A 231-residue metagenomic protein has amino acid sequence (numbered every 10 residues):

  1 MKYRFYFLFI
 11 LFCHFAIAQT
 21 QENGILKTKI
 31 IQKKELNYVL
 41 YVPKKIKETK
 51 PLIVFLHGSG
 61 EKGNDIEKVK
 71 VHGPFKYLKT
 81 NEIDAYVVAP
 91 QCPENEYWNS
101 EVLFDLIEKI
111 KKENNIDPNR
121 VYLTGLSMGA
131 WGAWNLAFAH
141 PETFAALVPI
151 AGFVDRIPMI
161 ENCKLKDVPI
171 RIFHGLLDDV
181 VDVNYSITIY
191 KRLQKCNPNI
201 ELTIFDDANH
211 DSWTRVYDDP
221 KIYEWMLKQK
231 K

Functional and structural regions predicted by a protein language model:
M1-Q21: Bacterial Sec-dependent N-terminal signal peptides
A16-L52, L126, W131, L136 (+4 more regions): A domain-start/cap signature at the N-terminus of enzymes
K45-E48, N95-S127, P141: Gly/Ser-rich "nucleophile elbow"/oxyanion-hole loop immediately N-terminal to the catalytic nucleophile in hydrolases
L52, L56-F104: Active-site machinery of serine-nucleophile hydrolases
V54-G58, A151, H174: The conserved beta1-alpha1 loop
I66-K79, D105-L106, G152-C163, N184 (+1 more regions): Alpha-helical scaffolding within the catalytic cores of extracellular/periplasmic polymer-degrading hydrolases
K112-E113, N119-K164: Primarily recognizes the serine-hydrolase "nucleophile elbow" in alpha/beta-hydrolase and SGNH/GDSL folds
I170-F173, D179-K231: C-terminal catalytic histidine-bearing segment of alpha/beta-hydrolase fold enzymes
